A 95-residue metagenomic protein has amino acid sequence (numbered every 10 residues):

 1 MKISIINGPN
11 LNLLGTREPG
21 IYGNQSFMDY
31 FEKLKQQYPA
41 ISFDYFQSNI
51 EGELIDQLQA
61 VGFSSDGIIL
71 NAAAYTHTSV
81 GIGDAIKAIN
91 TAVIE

Functional and structural regions predicted by a protein language model:
M1-S4: Extreme N-terminal starter segment of soluble prokaryotic enzymes
L13-M28: Glycine- and acidic-residue-enriched helix-capping/strand-helix junction motifs
P19-Y22, D44, D84-N90: Non-catalytic terminal and connector segments of soluble metabolic enzymes
P39-F43: A generic structural motif
D44-G52: Short beta->alpha junction loops
I55-S64: Short, well-structured alpha-helical segments in soluble
D66-E95: Mid-chain, well-packed structural core segment of small domains
